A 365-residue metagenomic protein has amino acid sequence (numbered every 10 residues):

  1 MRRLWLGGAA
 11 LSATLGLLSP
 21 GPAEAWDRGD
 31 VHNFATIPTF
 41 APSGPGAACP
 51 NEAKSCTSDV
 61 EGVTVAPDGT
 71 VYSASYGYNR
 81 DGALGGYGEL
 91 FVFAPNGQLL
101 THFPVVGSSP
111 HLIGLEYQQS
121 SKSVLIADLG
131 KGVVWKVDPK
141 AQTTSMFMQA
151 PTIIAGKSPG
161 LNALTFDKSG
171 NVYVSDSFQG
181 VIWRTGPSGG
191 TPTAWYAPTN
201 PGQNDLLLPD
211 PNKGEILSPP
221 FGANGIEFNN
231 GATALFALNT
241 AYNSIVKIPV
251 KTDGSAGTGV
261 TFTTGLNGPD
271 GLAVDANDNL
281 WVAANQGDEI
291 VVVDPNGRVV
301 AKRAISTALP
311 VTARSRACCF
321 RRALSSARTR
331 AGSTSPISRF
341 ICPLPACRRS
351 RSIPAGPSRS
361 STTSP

Functional and structural regions predicted by a protein language model:
G8-L18: Bacterial N-terminal signal peptides
P20-A25: Sec/Tat signal peptide C-region and signal peptidase I cleavage site
D30-T39, L100-V105, S145-P151, P192-L206 (+2 more regions): Beta-propeller fold detector
S43-A47, E52-D68, G85-Y87, V106-V124 (+6 more regions): Beta-rich, blade/repeat-based domains predominating in secreted/periplasmic proteins but also intracellular
V71-A74, I126-A127, V174, A237 (+2 more regions): Residue position within the beta-strands of beta-propeller blades
G77-G82, K131-V133, Q179-V181, Y242-S244 (+2 more regions): Short glycine/acidic-enriched loop and turn motifs that connect beta-strands
F93-Q98, D138-Q142, G186-G190, P249-G254 (+2 more regions): Short loop/turn segments that connect beta-strands within beta-propeller blades
S325-P365: Blade-level signature of beta-propeller repeat domains, shared across WD40, Kelch, NHL, RCC1 and BNR/Asp-box propellers
